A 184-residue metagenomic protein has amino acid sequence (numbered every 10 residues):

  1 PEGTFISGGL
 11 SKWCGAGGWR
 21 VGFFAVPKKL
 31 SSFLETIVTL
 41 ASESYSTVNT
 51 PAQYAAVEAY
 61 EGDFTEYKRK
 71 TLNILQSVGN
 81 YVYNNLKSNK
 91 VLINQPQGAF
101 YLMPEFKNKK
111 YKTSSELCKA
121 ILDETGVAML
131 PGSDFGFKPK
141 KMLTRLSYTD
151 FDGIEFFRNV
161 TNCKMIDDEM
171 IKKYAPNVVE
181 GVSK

Functional and structural regions predicted by a protein language model:
E2-N73, Y83-N84, M165-D168: Conserved core segment of the aminotransferase class I/II
G8, F23, M103-E105, P131 (+1 more regions): Short beta-strand segments
P27, E61, E105-K107, T149-F151: Residue-level recognition of strand-loop junctions within catalytic nucleotide-signaling folds
V57, L72-Y83, I93-F106, M142: Conserved glycine-rich beta-strand-loop-beta hairpin in the small C-terminal domain of fold type I
N89-I93, A128-S133: A short linear hydrophobic-aromatic micro-motif
K110-E116, I154-F157: Short, conserved charged micro-motifs
A120-M129, F135-K184: PLP-dependent enzyme catalytic core of the Aspartate aminotransferase-like
